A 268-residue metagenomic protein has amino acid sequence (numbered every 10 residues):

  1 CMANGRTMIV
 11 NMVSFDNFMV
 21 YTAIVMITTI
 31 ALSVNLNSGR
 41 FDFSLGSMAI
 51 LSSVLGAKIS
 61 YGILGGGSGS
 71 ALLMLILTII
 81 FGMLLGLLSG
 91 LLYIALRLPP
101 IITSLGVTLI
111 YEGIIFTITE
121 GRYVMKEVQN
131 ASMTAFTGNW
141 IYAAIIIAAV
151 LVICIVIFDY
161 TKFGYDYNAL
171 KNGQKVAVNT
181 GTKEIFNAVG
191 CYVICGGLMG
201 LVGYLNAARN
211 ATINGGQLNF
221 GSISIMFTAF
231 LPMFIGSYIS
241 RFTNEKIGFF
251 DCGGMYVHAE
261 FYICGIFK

Functional and structural regions predicted by a protein language model:
C1, L32, I79, T108-G113 (+4 more regions): Hydrophobic core segments of alpha-helical transmembrane domains in multi-pass membrane transport and ion-translocation
R6-N17, F116, C195-P232: Inter-helical junctions in multi-pass inner-membrane proteins, predominant in energy-converting antiporter-like
N11-L64, Y93, L231-N244: Single transmembrane alpha-helix segments in multi-pass membrane proteins
V34, K58, I63, L84-A95 (+7 more regions): Membrane-interface helix caps of multi-pass small-molecule transporters
L64-T108, C252-G253: Alpha-helical transmembrane segments within multi-pass membrane transporters and channels
S70-M74, L85, N139-N214: Helix-loop-helix "hairpin" substructures at the membrane interface of multi-pass membrane proteins
L96, P100-Y160, V189-G190, N210-L218 (+1 more regions): Transmembrane helix-bundle core of multi-pass membrane transporters and related energy-transducing complexes
N210-K268: Transmembrane alpha-helical segments in multi-pass inner-membrane proteins
